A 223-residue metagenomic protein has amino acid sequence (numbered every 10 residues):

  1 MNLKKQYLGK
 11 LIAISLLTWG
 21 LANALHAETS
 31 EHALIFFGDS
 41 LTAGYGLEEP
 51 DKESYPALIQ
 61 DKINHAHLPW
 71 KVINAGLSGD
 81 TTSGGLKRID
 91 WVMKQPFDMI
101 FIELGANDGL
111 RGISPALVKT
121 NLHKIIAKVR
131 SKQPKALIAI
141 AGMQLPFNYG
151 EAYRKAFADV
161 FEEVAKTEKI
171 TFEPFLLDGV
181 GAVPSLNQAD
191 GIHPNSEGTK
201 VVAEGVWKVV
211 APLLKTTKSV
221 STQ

Functional and structural regions predicted by a protein language model:
N2-I12: Bacterial N-terminal signal peptides that target proteins for export
L11-A22: Bacterial N-terminal signal peptides
H26-S78, R88-P96: Serine-esterase "nucleophile elbow" of acetyl-processing enzymes
T29, D61, L86-Q223: Alpha-helical cap/lid subdomain in secreted, periplasmic, or secretory-pathway luminal O-acyl-processing enzymes
A43, T81, F147: Flexible, glycine-rich phosphate/dinucleotide-binding loops and adjacent beta-alpha linkers at cofactor/substrate
Y45-G46, S83, R111: Short N-terminal helix/helix-N-cap motif within the alpha/beta-hydrolase-1
G76-D80, Y149-G150: Short, flexible loop segments at the rims of nucleotide/cofactor-binding pockets, characterized by
